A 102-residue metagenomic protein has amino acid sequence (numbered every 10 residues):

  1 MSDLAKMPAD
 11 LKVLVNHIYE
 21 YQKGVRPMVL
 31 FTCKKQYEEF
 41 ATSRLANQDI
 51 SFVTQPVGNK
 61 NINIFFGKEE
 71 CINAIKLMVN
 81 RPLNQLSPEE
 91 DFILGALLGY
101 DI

Functional and structural regions predicted by a protein language model:
M1-I102: Domain-length accessory/inserted modules outside core catalytic folds
